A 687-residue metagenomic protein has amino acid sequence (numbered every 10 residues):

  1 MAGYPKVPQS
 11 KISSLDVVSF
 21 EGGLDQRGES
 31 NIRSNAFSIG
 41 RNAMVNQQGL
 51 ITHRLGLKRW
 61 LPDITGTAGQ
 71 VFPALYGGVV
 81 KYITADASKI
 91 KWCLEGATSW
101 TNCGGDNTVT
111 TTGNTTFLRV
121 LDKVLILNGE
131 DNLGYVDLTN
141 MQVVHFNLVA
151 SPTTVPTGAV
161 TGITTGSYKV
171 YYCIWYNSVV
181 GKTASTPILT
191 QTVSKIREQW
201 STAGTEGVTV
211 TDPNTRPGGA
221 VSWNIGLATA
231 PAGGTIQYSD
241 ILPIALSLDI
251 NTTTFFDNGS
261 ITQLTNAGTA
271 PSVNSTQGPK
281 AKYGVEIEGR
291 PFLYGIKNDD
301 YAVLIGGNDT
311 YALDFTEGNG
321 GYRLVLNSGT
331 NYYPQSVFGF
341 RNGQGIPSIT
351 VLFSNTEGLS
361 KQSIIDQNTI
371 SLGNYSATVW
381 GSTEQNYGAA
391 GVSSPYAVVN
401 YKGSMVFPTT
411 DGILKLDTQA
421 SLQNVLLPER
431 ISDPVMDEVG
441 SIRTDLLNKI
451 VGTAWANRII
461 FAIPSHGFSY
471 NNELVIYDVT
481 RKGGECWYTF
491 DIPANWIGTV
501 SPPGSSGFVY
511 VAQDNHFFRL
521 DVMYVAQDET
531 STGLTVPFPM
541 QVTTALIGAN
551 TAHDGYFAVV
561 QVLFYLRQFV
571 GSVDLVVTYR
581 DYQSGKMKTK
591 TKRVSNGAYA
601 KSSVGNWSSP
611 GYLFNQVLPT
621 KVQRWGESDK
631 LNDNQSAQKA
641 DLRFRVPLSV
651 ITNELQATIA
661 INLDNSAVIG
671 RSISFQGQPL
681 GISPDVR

Functional and structural regions predicted by a protein language model:
A2-C103, N107-K123, N128, S167 (+4 more regions): Beta-sheet repeat architectures centered on beta-propellers
A2-S14, V18-F20, L24, S99-Y301 (+5 more regions): Disordered, low-complexity "stalk" and linker segments at domain junctions of extracellular and cell-surface proteins
T65, G278, G329-P334, A390-V392: Short loop/turn positions that demarcate and connect the beta-strands within blades of beta-propeller repeat domains
I83, I126, V285-G295, V337-G339 (+5 more regions): Hydrophobic core segments of beta-strands in well-ordered, beta-rich domains
K89-S99, G134-D137, N224-A230, D300-G318 (+4 more regions): Short beta-strand segments and strand-loop junctions that repeat across beta-rich extracellular domains
I90, P347-Q385: Surface-exposed extracellular loop regions of Gram-negative outer-membrane beta-barrel proteins
T98-N102, M141-V144, G234-I236, L264-N266 (+5 more regions): Beta-strand initiation motifs
I261, D314-G329, T383-G388, P428-T444: Surface-exposed loop and turn segments in beta-propeller and other repeat-based domains that flank or scaffold
